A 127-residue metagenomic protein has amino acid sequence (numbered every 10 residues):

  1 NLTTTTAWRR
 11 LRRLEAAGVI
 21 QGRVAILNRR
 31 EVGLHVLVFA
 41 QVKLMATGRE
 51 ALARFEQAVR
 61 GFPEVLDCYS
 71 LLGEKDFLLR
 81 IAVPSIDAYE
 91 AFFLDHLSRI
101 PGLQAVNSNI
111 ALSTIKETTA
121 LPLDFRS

Functional and structural regions predicted by a protein language model:
N1-S127: A compositional/biophysical signature of low hydrophobicity enriched in polar/charged and small residues
